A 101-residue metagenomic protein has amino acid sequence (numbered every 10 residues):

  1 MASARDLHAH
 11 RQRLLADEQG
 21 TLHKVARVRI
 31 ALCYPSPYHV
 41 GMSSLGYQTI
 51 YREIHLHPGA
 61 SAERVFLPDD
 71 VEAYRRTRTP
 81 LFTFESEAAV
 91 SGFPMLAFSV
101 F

Functional and structural regions predicted by a protein language model:
M1-F101: A short, structured N-terminal alpha-helical element that caps or precedes a catalytic domain
